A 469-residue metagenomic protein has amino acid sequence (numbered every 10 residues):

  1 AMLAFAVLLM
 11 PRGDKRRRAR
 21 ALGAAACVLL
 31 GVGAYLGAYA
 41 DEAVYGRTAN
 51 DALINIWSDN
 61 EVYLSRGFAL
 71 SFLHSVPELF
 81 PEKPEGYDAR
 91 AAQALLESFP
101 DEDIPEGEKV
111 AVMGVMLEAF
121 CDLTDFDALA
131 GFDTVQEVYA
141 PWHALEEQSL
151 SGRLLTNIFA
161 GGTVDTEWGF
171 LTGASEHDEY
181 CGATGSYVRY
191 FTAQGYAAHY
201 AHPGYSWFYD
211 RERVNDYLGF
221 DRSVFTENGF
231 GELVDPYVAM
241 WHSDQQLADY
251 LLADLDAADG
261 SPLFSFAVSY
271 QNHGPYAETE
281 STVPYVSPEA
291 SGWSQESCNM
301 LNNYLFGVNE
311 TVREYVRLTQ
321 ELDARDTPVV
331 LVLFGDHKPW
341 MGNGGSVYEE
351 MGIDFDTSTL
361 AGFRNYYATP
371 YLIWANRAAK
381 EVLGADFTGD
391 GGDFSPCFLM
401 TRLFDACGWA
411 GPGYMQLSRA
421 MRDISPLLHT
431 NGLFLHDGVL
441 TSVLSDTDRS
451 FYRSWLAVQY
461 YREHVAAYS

Functional and structural regions predicted by a protein language model:
A1-K109, D133-L150, C181-G185, N309 (+2 more regions): N-terminal secretory/membrane-targeting segments
Q93-G107, G114-L117, D122-S469: Solvent-exposed soluble domains appended to multi-pass membrane proteins
